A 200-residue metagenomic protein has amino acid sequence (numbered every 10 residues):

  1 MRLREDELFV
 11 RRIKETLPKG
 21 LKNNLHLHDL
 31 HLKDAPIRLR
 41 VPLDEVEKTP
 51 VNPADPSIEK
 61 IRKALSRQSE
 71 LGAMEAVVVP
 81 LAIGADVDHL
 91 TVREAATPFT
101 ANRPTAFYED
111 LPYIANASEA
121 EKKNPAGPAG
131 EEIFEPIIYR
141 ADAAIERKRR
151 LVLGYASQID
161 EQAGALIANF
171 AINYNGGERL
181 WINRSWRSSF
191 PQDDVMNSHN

Functional and structural regions predicted by a protein language model:
R2-E45, P56, R67-G72, A76 (+1 more regions): The feature marks non-catalytic terminal segments
V46-K60: A C-terminal cap/extension of S-adenosyl-L-methionine-dependent methyltransferases that defines the acceptor-substrate
K60-F99, P104: Active-site adenylate/phosphate-handling loop in enzymes that bind or generate adenylated species
